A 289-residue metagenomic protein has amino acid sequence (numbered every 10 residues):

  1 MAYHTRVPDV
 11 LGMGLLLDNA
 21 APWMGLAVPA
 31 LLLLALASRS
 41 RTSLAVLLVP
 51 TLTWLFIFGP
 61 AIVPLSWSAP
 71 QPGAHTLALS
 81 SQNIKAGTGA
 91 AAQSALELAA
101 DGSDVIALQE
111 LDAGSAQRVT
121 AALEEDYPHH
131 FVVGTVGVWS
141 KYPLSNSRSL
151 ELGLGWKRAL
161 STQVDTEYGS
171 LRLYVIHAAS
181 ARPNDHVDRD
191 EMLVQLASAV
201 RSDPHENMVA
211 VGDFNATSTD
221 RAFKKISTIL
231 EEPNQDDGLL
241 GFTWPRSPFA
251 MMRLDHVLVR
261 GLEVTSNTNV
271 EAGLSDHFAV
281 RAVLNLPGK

Functional and structural regions predicted by a protein language model:
M1-A121, G288: N-terminal, active-site-proximal structural segment of metallo-dependent hydrolase catalytic domains
H75, L79, K85-A99, E110-K289: Soluble catalytic domains of enzymes that build or remodel membrane lipids, polysaccharides, and related
